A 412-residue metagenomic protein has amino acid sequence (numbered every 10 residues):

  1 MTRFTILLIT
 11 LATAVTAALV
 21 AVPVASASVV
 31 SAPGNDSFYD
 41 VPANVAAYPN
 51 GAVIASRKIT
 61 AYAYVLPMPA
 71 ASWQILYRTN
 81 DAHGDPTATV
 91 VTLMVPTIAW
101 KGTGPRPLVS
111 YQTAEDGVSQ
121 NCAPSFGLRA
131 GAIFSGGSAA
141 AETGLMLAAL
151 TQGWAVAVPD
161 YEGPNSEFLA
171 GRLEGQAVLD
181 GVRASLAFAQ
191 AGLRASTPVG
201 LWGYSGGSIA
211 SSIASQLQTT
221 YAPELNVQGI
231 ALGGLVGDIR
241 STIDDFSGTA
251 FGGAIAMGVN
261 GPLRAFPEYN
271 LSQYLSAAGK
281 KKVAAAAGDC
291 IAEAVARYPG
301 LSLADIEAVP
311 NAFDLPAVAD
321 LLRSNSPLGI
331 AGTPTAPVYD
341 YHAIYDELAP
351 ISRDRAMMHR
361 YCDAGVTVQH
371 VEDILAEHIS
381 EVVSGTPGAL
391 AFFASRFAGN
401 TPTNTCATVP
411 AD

Functional and structural regions predicted by a protein language model:
M1-A27: Secretory targeting and sorting signals
S26-G104, C362: Catalytic-loop region of hydrolases
D36, P42, G233-A331: Accessory cap/linker subdomain of secreted extracellular hydrolases
D81-V90, M94-A148, D160-E162: Short, surface-exposed "cap/lid" segments of acyl-processing enzymes
A141-L145, F168-Q190: Alpha/beta-hydrolase active-site loop
R183-G253: Primarily recognizes the serine-hydrolase "nucleophile elbow" in alpha/beta-hydrolase and SGNH/GDSL folds
P310, A319-D320, N325, Y345-L348 (+1 more regions): C-terminal catalytic histidine-bearing segment of alpha/beta-hydrolase fold enzymes
P334, Y339-D346: Short beta-strand/loop motif that positions the catalytic acidic residue of the alpha/beta-hydrolase fold
